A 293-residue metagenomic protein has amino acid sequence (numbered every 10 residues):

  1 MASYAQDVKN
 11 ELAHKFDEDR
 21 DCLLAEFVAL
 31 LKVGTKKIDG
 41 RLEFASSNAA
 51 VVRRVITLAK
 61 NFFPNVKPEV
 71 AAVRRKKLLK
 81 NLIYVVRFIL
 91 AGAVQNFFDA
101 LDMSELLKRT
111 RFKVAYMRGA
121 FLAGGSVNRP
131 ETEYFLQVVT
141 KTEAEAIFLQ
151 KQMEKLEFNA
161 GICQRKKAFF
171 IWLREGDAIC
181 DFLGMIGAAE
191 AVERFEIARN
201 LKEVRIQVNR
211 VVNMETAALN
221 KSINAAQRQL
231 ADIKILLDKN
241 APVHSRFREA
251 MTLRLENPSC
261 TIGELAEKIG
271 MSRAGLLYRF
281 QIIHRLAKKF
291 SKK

Functional and structural regions predicted by a protein language model:
M1-R41, A45-V55: N-terminal, positively charged regions that mediate nucleic acid binding
F16-L24, L106-K113, A241-S245: Structural motif
A25-V33, A115-A123, T252: Short, hydrophobic/amphipathic alpha-helical patches that form generic packing surfaces within helical domains
K37-A45, E131-E133, T261-G263: Short acidic, hydrophobic short linear motifs in intrinsically disordered regions
S46, R53, L58-F195: DNA-contacting interfaces and partner/effector-binding or oligomerization modules in DNA-centric proteins
G161, I262, K293: Flexible, glycine/charged-enriched surface loops at secondary-structure junctions
D181, M185-Q281: Extended mid-to-C-terminal alpha-helical interaction segments
F280, A287, S291: DNA major-groove recognition helix of helix-turn-helix
